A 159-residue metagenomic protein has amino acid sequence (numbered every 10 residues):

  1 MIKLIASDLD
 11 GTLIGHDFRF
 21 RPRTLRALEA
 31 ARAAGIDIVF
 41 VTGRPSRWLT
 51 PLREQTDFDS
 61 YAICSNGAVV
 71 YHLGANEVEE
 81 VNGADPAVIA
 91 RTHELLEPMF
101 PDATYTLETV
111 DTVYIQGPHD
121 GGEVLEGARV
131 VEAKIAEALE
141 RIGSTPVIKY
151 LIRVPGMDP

Functional and structural regions predicted by a protein language model:
M1-L4, N82: Short N-terminal signal/transit or membrane-insertion segments and the immediately adjacent low-complexity/disordered
K3-D17: Asp-based phosphoryl-transfer active-site loop
A6, A62-I63, L151: Residues embedded in well-ordered beta-strands within globular domains across many folds
D10, G67, P155: Flexible loop residues that form catalytic and substrate-binding hotspots at small-molecule/glycan-binding clefts
R19-G122: Active-site phosphate-binding/coordination module
D102-P159: Conserved acidic, metal-coordinating active-site core of Asp-based, Mg2+-dependent phosphoryl-transfer enzymes
